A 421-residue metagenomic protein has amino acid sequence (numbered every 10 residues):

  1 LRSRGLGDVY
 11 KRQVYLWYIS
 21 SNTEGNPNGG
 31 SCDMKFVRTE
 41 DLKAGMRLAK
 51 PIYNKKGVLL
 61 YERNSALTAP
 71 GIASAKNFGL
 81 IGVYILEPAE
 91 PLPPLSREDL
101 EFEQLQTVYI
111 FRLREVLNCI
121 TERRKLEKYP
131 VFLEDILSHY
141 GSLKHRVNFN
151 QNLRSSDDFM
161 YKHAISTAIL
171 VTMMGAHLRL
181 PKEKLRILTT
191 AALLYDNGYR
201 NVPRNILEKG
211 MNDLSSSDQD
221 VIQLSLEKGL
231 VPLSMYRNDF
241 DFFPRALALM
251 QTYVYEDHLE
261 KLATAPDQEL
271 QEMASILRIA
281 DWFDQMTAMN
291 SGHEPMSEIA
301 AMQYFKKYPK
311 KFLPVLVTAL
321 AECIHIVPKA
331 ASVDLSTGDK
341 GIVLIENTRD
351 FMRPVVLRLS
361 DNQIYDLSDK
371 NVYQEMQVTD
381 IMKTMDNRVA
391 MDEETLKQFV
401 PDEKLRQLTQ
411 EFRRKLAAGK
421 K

Functional and structural regions predicted by a protein language model:
L1-Q13: Single conserved hydrophobic/aromatic residue that forms the stacking wall/gate of nucleotide- or nucleobase-binding
V14-L133, E256, S291-K421: Terminal helices and disordered tails flanking the catalytic cores of nucleotide-processing hydrolases
L86-Q223, E227-L230, Y236-F240: Acidic/His-rich, divalent-metal-binding segments that scaffold phosphate/diphosphate chemistry
L153-S156, E208-S217, Q268-E272, I324-V327 (+1 more regions): Short alpha-helical linear motifs
T167, T190-N201, D218-V231, M235-T318 (+3 more regions): Alpha-helical scaffolding flanking metal-ion-dependent phosphate/phosphodiester catalytic sites
